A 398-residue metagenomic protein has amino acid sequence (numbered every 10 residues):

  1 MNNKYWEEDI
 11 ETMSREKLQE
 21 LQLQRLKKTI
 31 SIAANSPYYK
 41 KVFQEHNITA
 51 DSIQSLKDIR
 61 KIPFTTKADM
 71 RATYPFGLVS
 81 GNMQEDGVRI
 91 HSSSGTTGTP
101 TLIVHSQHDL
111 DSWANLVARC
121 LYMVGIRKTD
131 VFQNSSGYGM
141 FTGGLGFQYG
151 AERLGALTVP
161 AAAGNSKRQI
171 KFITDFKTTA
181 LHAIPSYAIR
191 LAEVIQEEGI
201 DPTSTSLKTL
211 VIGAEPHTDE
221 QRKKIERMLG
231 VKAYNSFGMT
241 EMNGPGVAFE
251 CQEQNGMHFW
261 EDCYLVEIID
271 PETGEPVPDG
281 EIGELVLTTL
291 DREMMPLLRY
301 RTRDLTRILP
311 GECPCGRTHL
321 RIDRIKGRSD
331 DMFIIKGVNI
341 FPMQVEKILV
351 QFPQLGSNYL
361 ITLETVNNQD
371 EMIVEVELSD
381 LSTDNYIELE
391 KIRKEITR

Functional and structural regions predicted by a protein language model:
M1-S31, L154-R398: Active-site glycine/GP-rich loop and adjacent strand/helix microenvironment that borders small-molecule binding pockets
M1-S92, G98-N115, Y122-M123, D219 (+2 more regions): Nucleotide 5′-phosphate-binding alpha/beta core
Y38, I48, F64, I126 (+3 more regions): Helix N-cap/coil-helix junction residues
G98-S112, Q148-T158, T178-H182: Acidic/glycine-enriched edge-of-secondary-structure segments
L110, G137-G139, S186-Y187: Short glycine-enriched loops at secondary-structure junctions
A114-V131, N165-T178: Conserved ATP-dependent adenylate/AMP-binding module captured primarily in the ANL superfamily
Y122-T158: Conserved AMP-binding loop of ANL adenylate-forming enzymes
